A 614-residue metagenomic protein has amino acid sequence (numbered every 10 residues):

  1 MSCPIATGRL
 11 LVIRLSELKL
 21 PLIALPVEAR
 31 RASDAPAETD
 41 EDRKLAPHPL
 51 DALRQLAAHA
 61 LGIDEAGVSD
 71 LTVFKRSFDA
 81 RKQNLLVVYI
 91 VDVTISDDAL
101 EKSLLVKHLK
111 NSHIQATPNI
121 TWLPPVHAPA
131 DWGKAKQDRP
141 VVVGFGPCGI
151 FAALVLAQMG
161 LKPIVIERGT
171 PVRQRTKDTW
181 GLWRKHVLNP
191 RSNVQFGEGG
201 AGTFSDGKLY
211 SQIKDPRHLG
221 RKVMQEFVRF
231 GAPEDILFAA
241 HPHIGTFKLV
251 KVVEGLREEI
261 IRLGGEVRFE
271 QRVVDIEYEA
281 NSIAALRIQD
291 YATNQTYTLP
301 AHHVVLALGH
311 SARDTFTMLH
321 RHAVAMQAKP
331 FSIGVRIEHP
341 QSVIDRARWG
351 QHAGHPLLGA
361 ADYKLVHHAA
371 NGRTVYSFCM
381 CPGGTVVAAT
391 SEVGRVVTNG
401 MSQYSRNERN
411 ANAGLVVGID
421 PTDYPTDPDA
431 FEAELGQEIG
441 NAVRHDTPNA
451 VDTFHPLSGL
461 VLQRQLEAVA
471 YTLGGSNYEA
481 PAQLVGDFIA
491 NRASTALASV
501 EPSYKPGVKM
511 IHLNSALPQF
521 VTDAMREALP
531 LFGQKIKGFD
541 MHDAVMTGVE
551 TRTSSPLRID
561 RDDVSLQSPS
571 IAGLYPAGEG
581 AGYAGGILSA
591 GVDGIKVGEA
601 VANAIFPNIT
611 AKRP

Functional and structural regions predicted by a protein language model:
C3-T72, R76-L85, V93-T94, D98-F204 (+1 more regions): Residues forming the flavin
